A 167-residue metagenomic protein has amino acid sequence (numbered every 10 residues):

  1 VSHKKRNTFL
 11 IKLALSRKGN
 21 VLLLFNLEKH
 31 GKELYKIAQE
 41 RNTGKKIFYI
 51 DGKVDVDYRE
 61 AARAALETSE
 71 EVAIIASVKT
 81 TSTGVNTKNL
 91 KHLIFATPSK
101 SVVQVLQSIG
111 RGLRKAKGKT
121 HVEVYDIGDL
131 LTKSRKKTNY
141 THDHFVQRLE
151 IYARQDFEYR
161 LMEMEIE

Functional and structural regions predicted by a protein language model:
V1-E40: Conserved interdomain hinge at the start of the Helicase C-terminal
L22, K32-E33, K45-V85: Conserved helicase ATPase core of P-loop NTP-dependent helicases/translocases
E28-H30, T80-S82, P98-V102, L113-R114 (+1 more regions): Conserved nucleotide-binding/hydrolysis micro-motifs of P-loop NTPases
T43-K46, K88-H92, K117-E123, Q155-F157: Short glycine-/polar-rich loops that comprise or flank the Walker A/P-loop and associated switch/sensor motifs
I75-A76, T83-P98, Q104-Q107, H121-D126: A short beta-strand element within the Helicase C-terminal
R111-L149: Conserved segment of the helicase C-terminal RecA-like domain
L149-E150, R154-E167: Charged phosphate-binding loop/patch that engages nucleotide di/tri-phosphates or the phosphate backbone of nucleic
